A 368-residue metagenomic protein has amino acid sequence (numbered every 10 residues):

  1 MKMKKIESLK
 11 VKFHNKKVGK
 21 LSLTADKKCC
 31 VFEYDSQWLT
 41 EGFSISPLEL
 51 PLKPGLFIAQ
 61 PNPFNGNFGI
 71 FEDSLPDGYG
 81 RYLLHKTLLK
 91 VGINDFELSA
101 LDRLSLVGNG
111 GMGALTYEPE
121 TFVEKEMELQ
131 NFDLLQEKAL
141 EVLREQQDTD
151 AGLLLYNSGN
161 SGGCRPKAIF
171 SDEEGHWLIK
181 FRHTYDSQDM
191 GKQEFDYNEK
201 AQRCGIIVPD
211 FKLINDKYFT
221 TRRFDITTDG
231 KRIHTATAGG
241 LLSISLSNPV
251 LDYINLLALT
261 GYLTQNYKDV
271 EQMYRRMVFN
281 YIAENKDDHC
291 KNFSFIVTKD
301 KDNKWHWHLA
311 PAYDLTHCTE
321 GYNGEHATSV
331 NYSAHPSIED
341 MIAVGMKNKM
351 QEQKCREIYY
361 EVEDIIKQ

Functional and structural regions predicted by a protein language model:
M1-C290, S294-Q368: Phosphate/dinucleotide-binding and metal-coordinating scaffold of catalytic cores in nucleotide-dependent enzymes
